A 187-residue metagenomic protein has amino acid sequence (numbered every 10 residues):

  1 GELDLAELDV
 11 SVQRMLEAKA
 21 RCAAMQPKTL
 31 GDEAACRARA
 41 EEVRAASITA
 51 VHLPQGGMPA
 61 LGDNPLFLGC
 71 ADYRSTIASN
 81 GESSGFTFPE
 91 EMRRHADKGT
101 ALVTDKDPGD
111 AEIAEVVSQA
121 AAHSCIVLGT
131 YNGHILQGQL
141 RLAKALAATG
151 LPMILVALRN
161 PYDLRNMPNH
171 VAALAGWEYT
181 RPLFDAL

Functional and structural regions predicted by a protein language model:
G1-L187: Preference for extracellular/luminal or secreted protein segments
